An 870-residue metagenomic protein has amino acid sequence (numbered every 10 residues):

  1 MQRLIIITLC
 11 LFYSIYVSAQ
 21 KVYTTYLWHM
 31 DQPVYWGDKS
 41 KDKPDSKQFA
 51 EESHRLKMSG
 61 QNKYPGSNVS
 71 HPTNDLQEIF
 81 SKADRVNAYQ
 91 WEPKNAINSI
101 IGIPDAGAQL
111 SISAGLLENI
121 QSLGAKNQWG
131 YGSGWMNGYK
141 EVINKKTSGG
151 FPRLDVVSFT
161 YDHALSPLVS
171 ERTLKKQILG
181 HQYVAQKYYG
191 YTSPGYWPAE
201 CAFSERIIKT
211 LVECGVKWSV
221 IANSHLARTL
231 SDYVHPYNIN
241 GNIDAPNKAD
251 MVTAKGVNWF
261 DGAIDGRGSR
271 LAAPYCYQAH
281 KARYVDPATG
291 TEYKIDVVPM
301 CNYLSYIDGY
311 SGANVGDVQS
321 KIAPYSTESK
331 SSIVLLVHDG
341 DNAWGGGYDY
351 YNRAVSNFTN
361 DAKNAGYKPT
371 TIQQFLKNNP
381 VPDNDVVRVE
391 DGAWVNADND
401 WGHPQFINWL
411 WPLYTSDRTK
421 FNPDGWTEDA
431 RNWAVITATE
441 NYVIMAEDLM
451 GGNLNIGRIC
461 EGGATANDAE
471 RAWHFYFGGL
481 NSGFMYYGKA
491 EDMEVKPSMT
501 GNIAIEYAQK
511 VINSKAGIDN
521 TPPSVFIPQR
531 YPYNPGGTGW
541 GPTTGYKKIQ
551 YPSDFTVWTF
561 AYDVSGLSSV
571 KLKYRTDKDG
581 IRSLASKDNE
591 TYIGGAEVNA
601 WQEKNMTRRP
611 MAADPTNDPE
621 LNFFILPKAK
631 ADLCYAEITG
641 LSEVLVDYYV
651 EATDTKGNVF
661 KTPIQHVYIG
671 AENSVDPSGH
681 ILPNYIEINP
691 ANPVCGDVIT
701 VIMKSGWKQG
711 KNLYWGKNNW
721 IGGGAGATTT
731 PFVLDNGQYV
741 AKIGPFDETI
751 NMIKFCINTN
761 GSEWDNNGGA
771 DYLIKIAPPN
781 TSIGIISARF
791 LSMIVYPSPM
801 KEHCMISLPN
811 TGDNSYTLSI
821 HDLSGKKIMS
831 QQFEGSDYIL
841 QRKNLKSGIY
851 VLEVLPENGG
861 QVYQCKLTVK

Functional and structural regions predicted by a protein language model:
L4-I7, Y16-S18, I785-K870: C-terminal outer-membrane/trafficking sorting elements
Q20-A108, A114, N119-S122, G138 (+3 more regions): N-terminal regions that are enriched for targeting/export leaders and immediately downstream pro/stem segments
V34, D38-K41, G134-N137, G149 (+1 more regions): Histidine-centered catalytic/metal-binding microenvironments
I97-D105, N127-V157, D286-Y293, S326-S329: Acidic (Asp/Glu)-rich catalytic clusters
Q128-D155, Y191, V212-A282: Acidic, His- and aromatic-enriched active-site or binding-groove loops in soluble protein domains that engage sugars
A164-K187, A288-E328, G347, T415-N422 (+1 more regions): Alpha-helical scaffold elements lining the catalytic groove of polysaccharide deacetylases
S231-H235, K281-P287, Y310-S416, D492-P522: C-terminal domain-boundary segment and adjacent tail
K510-T781: Glycan-association/targeting regions that enable binding to alpha-glucans and other polysaccharides
